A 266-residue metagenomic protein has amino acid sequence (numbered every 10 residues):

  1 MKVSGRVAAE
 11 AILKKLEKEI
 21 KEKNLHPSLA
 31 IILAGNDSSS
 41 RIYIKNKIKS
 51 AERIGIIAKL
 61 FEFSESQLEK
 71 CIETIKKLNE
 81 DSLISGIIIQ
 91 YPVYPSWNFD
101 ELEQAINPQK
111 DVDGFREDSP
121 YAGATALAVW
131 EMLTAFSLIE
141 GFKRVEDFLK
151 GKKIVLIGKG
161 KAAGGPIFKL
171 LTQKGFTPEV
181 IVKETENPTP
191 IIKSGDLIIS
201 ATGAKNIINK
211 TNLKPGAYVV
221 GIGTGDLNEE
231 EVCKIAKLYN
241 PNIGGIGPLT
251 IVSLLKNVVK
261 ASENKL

Functional and structural regions predicted by a protein language model:
M1-L25: Positively charged, low-complexity intrinsically disordered leader regions
V3, G86-L149, N206: Anion-binding alpha/beta catalytic cores of soluble intermediary-metabolism enzymes, centered on
H26-G35: Short beta-strand segments enriched in small/hydrophobic residues
I32-L33, I88-P92, I157: Short beta-strand segments
A34-N46, G123-I222, E229-C233: Glycine-rich phosphate/diphosphate-binding loop of Rossmann-like nucleotide-binding domains
A51-S64, P178-I181: Short beta-strand elements in bilobed, periplasmic/extracellular small-molecule ligand-binding domains
K70-S82: Short, well-structured alpha-helical segments in soluble
D100-D113, V220-K265: Rossmann-fold NAD(P)-binding glycine/threonine-rich loop
